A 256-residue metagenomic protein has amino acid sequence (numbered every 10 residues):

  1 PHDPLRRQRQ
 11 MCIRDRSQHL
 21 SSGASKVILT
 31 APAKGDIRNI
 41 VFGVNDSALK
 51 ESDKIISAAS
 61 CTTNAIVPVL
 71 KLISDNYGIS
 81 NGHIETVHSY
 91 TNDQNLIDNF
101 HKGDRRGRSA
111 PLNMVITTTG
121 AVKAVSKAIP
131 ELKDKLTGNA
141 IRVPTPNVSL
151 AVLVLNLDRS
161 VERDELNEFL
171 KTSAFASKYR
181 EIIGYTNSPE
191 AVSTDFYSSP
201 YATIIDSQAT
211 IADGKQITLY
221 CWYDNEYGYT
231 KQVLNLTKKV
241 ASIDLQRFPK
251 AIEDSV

Functional and structural regions predicted by a protein language model:
P1-R9, I13: Single conserved hydrophobic/aromatic residue that forms the stacking wall/gate of nucleotide- or nucleobase-binding
R7-Q10, S52-C61, S109-N113: Flexible, glycine/proline-enriched loop segments at strand-loop-helix junctions that form or flank small-ligand binding
R14, L20-G23, T30, S60 (+1 more regions): Alpha-helical support elements that line or immediately flank enzyme active sites and cofactor-binding pockets
R14-K54: Rossmann-fold NAD(P)-binding glycine/threonine-rich loop
R38-F42, P68, Q94-F100, Q232: Short acidic, glycine/serine/threonine-rich loops at helix termini
F42-C61, G78-E85: Rossmann-fold dehydrogenase core element
G78-I217: C-terminal substrate-binding/catalytic lobe of Rossmann-fold NAD(P)-dependent oxidoreductases
P200-V256: NAD(P)-dependent Rossmann-like dehydrogenase/reductase catalytic/cofactor-binding core
